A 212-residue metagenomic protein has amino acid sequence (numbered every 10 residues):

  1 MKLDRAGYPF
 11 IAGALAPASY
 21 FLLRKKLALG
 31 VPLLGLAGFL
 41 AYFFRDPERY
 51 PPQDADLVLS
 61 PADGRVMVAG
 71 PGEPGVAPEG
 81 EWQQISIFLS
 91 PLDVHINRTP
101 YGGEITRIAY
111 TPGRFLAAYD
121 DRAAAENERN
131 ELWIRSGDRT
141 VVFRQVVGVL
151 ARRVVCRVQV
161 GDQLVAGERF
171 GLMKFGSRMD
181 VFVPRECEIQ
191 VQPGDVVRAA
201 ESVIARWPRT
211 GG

Functional and structural regions predicted by a protein language model:
M1-G212: Contiguous, well-folded functional domains in the mature portion of proteins
